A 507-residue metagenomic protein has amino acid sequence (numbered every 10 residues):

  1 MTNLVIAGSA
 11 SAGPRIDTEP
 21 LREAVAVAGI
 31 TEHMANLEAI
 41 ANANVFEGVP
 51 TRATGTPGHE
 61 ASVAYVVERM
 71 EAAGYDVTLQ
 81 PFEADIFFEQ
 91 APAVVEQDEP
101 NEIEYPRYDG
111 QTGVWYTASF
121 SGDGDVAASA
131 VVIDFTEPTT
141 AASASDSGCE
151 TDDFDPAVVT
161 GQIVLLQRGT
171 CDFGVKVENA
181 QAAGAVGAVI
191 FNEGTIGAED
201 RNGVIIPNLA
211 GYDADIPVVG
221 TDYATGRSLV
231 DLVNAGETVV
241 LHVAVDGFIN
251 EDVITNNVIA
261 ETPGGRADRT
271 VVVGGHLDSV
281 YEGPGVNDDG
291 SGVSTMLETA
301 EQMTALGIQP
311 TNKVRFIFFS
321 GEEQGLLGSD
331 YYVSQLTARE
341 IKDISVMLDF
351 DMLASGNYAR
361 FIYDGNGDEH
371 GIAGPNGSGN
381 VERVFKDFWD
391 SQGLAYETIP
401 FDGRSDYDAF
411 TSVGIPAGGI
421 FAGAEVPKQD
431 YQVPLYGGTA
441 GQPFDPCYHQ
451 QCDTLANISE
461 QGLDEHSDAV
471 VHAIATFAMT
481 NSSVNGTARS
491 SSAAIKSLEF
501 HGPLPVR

Functional and structural regions predicted by a protein language model:
M1-A12: Secretory targeting and sorting signals
A12-V63, E68, A73, T262-G264 (+3 more regions): N-terminal hydrophobic or amphipathic helices/low-complexity stretches enriched in small/hydrophobic/Pro/Gly
G13, G211-Y212, Q302-L327, F350 (+1 more regions): Short helix-loop-beta-strand segments that form the rim/entrance of peptidase-like active sites
E32-A35, A43-V158: Noncatalytic luminal/extracellular "stalk/propeptide" segments of secretory-pathway proteins
T54-T56, R107-D222, P284, E301 (+1 more regions): Extracellular/luminal Protease-associated
T117-G148, A210-V286, E298-E301, A305 (+1 more regions): Soluble metallo-hydrolase cores and metallopeptidase-like ectodomains found primarily in the secretory/periplasmic
D268, F319-K428: Metal-dependent peptidase/peptidase-like ectodomains
P427-F500: His/Asp/Glu-rich mid-to-C-terminal helical/loop segments that flank catalytic regions of hydrolases
